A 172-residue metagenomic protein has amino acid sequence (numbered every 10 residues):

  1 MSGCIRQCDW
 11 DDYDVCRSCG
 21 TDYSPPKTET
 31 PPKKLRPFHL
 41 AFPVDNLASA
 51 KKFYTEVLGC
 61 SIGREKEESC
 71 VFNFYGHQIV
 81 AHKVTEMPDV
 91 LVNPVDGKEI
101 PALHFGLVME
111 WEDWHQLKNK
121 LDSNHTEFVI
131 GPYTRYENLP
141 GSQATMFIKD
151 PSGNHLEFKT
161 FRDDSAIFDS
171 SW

Functional and structural regions predicted by a protein language model:
M1-G3: Cys/His-rich Zn2+-binding "zinc-finger" mini-domains, especially FYVE domains and B-box/RING-like TRIM modules
I5-Y13: Short linker/helix segments within small regulatory modules
D12-V15, G20: Cys/His-coordinated zinc-finger cores
P25-S49, H104-F105, M109, T160-W172: N-terminal beta-strand motif that seeds the catalytic metal site of vicinal oxygen chelate
F42-E86: Core segments of cupin and vicinal oxygen chelate
L47-A48, I100, F105-S152: Vicinal oxygen chelate
P140-G141, F147, F158-S165: Short beta->alpha transition motifs characteristic of CBS
